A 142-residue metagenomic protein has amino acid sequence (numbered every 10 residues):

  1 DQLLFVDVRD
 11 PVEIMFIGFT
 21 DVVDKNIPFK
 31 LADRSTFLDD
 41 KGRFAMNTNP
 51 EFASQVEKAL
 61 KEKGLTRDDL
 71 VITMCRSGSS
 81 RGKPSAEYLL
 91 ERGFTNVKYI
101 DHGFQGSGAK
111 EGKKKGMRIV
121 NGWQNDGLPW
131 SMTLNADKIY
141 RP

Functional and structural regions predicted by a protein language model:
D1, P11-I72, S80-P142: Rhodanese-like catalytic fold shared by cysteine-dependent sulfurtransferases and DSP/PTP-type phosphatases
F5-D7: Structural scaffold elements adjacent to functional motifs in cytosolic proteins
C75: Metallo-beta-lactamase
